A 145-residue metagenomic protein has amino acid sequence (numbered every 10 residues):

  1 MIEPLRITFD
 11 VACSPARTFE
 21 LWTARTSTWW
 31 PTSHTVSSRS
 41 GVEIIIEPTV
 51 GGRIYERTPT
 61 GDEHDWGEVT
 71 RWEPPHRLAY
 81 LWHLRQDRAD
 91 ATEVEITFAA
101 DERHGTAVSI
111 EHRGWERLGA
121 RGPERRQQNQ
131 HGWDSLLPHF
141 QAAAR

Functional and structural regions predicted by a protein language model:
M1-G41: Hydrophobic ligand-binding cavity/cleft-lining segments
M1-R17, R57, T92, A100-S109 (+1 more regions): Aromatic-glycine hotspot motif
R6, E95-T97, E124-Q128: Alpha-helical scaffold segments that form or flank carboxylate-/histidine-based iron centers
T18-F19, I54, V69, L78-Y80 (+3 more regions): Hydrophobic pocket/interface hotspot
A24-H64: Short beta-edge strand/loop motif at the mouth of beta-sheet-based domains
I45, Y55, P59-G105, R113: Hydrophobic-ligand binding "helix-grip"
R113-R145: A conserved amphipathic terminal alpha-helix motif
